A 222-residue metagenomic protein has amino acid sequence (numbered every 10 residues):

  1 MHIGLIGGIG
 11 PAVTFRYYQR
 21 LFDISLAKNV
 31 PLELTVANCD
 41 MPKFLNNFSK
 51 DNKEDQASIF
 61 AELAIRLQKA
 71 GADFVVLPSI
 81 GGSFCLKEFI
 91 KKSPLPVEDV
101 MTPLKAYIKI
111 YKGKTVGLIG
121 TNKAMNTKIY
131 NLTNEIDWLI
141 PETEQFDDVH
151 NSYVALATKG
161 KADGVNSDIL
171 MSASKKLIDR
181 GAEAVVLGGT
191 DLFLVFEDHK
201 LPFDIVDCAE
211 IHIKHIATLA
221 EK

Functional and structural regions predicted by a protein language model:
M1-K222: Non-catalytic structural scaffold of enzyme domains
